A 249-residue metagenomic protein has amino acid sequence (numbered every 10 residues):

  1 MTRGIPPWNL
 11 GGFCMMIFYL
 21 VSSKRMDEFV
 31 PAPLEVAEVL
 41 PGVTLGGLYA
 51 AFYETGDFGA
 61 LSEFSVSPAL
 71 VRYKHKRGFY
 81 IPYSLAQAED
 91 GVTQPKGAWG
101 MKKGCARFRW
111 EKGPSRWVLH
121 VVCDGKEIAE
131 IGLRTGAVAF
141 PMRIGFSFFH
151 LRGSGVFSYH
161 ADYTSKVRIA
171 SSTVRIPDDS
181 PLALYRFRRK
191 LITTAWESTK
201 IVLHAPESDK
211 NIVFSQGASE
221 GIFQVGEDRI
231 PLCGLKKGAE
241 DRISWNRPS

Functional and structural regions predicted by a protein language model:
M1-L61, R188-I192, W196-L203, G234-G238 (+1 more regions): N-terminal domain-onset segments
N9-G11, R25-A32, Y80, K126-A129 (+1 more regions): A broad, low-specificity signal for short, low-complexity segments enriched in glycine/proline and polar/charged
M16-S22, V66-P68, S172-V174: Short beta-strand element of the conserved SAM-dependent methyltransferase core
Y19, Y49, Y53, Y73 (+4 more regions): Sequence-level detector for tyrosine residue identity
V21-D27, V39-G46, F58-L61, P82-L85 (+4 more regions): Short linear motifs at secondary-structure transitions and domain/linker junctions
P33-E35, Y83-L85, W99, G217-A218: Short intrinsically disordered coil segments
A51-I128: Aromatic- and glycine-enriched beta-alpha-beta binding-site module
T93-S249: Interaction-surface and assembly-scaffold signal
